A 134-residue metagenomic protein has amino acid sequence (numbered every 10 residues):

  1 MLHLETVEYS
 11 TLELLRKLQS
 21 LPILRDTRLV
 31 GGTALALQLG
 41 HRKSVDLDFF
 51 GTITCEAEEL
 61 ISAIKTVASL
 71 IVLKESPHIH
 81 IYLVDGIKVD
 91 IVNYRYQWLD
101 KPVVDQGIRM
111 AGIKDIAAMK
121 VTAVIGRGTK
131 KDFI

Functional and structural regions predicted by a protein language model:
M1-I134: Compositionally biased terminal segments of proteins
